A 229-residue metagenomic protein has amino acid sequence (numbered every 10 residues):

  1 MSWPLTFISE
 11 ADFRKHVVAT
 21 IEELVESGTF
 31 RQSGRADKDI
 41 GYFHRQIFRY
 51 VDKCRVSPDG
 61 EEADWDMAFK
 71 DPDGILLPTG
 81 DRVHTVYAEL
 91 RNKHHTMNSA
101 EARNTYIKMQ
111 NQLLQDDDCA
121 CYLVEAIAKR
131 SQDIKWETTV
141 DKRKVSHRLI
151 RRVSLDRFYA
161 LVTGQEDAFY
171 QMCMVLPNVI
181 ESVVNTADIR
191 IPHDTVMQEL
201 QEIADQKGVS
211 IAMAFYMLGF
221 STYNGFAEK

Functional and structural regions predicted by a protein language model:
M1-Y42: Interdomain/boundary linker segments immediately adjacent to catalytic/signaling cores
S33-D37, E89-M97: Surface-exposed cleft-lining segments at the edges of enzyme active sites
R35-D64, F69-D71: Short N-terminal edge-element motif at the start of the domain
D52, M67-H94: Conserved catalytic cores of phosphodiester-cleaving nucleases, focusing on short active-site segments
D59, P78-T79, N111-Q115: Short, conserved, surface-exposed binding loops centered on an aromatic residue
A63, R82-V83, Q115-D118: Short, well-ordered loop/turn elements at secondary-structure boundaries
N92-T163: Catalytic cores of nucleic-acid endonucleases
D156-K229: Non-catalytic C-terminal interaction segments of nucleic acid-processing enzymes
